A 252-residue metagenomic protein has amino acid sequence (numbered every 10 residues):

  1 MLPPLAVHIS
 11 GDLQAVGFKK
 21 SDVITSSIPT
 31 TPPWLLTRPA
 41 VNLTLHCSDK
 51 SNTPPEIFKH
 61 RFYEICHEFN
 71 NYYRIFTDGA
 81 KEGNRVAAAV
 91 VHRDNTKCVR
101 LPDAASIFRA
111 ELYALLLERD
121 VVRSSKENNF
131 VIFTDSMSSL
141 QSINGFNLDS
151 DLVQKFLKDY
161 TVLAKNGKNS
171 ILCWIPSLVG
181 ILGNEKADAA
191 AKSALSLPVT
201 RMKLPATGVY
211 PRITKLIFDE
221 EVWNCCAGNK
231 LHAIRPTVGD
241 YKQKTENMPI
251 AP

Functional and structural regions predicted by a protein language model:
M1-H8: Short, charged alpha-helical motifs in flexible N/C-terminal segments and linkers
S10-F18, D22-S26, T30-L35: Low-complexity, small/polar and acidic-rich linker and loop segments
W34-H67: Charged, flexible boundary elements
P54-F58, F62-N128: RNase H-like nuclease fold core
P55, Y63-A80, N84, K203-P252: Helix/loop segments that flank and initiate small ligand/metal-binding modules
N84, L115-E185, A189, V199-P211: RNase H catalytic domain
L195-L197: Acidic, His- and aromatic-enriched active-site or binding-groove loops in soluble protein domains that engage sugars
